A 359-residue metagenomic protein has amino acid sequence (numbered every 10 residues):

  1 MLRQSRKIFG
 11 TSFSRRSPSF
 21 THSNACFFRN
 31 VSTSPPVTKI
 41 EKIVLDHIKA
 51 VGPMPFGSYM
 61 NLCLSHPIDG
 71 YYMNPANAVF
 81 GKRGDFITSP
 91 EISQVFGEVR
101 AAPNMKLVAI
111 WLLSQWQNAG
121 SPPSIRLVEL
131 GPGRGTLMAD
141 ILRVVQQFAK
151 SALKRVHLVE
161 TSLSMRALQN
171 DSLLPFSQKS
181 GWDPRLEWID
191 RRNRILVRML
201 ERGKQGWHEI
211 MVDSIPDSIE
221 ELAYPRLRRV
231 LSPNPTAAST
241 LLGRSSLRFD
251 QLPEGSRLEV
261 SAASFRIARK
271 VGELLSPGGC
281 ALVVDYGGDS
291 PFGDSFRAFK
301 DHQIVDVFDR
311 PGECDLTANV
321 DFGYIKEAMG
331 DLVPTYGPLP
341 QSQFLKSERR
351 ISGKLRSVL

Functional and structural regions predicted by a protein language model:
L2-R192, L196, Q343, R349-V358: Rossmann-like AdoMet
F13-V31, H66, Y72, V230-S261: Short N-terminal secondary-structure initiator segments
D69, A76-N77, D85, E91-I92 (+7 more regions): Short capping/connector residues at structural and topological boundaries
L127, L153, W207, G278-V283: Extracellular structured ligand-interaction cores
L168-Q169, E220-V230, N319-A328: Noncatalytic linker/hinge segments flanking ATPase motor cores
R191-L242, F296-V307: A mobile, often basic/glycine-rich helix-loop segment that functions as the active-site lid/recognition loop
A238-L359: Long, Lys/Arg- and hydrophobic-enriched amphipathic alpha-helices
